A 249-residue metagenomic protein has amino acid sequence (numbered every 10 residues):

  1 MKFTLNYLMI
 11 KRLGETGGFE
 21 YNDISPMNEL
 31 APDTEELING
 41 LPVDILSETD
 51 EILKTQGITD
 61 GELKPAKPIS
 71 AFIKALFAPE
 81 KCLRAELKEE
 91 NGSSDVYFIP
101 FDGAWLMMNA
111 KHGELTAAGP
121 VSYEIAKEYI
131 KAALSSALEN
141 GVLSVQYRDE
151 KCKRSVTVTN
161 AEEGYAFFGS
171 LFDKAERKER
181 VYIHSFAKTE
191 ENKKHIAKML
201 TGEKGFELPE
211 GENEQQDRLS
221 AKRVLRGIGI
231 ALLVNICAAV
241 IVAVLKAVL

Functional and structural regions predicted by a protein language model:
M1-E51, P68: Short, amphipathic alpha-helical interface elements at domain boundaries that mediate macromolecular binding
Y7, D23, L63-I241, L245: Non-catalytic recognition/regulatory regions in large multidomain proteins
E51-E62: A short, conserved structural fragment
